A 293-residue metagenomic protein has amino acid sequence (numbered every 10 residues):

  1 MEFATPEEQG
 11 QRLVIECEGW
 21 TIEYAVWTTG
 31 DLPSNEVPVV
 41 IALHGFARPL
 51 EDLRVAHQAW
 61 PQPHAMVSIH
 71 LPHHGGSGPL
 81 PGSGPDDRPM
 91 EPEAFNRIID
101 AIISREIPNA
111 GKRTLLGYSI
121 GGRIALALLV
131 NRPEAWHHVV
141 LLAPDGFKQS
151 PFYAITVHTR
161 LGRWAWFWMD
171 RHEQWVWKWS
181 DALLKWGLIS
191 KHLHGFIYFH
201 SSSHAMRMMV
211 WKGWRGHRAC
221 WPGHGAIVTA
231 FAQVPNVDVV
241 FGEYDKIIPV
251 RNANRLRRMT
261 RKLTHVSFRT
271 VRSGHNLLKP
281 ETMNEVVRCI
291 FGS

Functional and structural regions predicted by a protein language model:
M1-I41, P61-H64, P85, M90 (+3 more regions): Alpha/beta-hydrolase fold catalytic core
W27-P79: Conserved HGGG/HGGXW glycine-rich cap/lid loop of the alpha/beta-hydrolase fold
S68-L116: Active-site loop/oxyanion-hole signature of alpha/beta-hydrolase fold enzymes
V130, W136-M169: Flexible "cap/lid" loop of the alpha/beta hydrolase fold
R171-F231: Conserved alpha/beta-hydrolase catalytic His-Asp/Glu region
Q233, V239-F241, D245: Short beta-strand/loop motif that positions the catalytic acidic residue of the alpha/beta-hydrolase fold
K246-N252: Conserved alpha/beta-hydrolase "acid-adjacent" motif
I247, F268-M283: Catalytic histidine-centered segment of alpha/beta-hydrolase-like enzymes
